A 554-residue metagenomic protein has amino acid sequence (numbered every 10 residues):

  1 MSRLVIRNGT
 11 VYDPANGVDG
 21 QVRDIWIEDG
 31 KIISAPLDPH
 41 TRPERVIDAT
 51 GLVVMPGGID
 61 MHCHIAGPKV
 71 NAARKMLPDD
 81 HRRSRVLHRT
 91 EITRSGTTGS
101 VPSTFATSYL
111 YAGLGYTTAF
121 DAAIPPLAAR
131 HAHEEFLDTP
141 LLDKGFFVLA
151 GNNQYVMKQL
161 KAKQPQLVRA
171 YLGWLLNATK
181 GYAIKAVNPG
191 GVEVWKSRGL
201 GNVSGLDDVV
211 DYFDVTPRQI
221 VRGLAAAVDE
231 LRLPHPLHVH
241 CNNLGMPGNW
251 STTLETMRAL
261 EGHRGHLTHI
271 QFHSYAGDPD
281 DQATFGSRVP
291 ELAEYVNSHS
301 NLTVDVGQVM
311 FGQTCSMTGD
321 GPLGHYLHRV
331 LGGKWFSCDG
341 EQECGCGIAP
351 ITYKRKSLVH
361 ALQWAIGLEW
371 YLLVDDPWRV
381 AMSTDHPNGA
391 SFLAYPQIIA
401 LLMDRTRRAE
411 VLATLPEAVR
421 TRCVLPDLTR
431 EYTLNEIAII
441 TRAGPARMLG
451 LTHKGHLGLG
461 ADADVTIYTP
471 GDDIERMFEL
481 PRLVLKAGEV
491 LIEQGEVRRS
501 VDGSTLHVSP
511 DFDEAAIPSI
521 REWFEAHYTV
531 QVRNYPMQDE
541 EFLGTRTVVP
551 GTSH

Functional and structural regions predicted by a protein language model:
M1-T41, G67, R74-K75, H81-T118 (+4 more regions): Active-site microenvironment of metallo-dependent hydrolases
D38-M55: Active-site metal-binding motif and surrounding structural segment of the metallo-beta-lactamase
V53, I59-V209, T545-R546, P550: Divalent-metal coordination cores built from histidine and acidic residues
M55-M61, D121-A122, H269, D305-G307 (+1 more regions): Active-site neighborhood of phospho(di)ester-bond hydrolases with catalytic His/Asp-centered motifs
A66, L127-A129, N153-V156, G191-W195 (+8 more regions): Flexible loop/turn segments at secondary-structure boundaries
L77-T97, G199-D211, G324-A349, D404-R422: A solvent-exposed, charged loop/short amphipathic helix patch at secondary-structure junctions
D143-G151, R258-H269, T406: Acidic, His- and aromatic-enriched active-site or binding-groove loops in soluble protein domains that engage sugars
Q164-N188, V192-V380: Histidine/acidic residue-rich metal-binding segments in metalloenzymes
